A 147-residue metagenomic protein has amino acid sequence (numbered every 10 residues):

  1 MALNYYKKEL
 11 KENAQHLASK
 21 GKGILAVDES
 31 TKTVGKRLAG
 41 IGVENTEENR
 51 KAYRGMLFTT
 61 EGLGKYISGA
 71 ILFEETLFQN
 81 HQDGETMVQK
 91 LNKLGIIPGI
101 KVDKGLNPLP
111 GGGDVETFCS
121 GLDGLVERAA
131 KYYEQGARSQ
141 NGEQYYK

Functional and structural regions predicted by a protein language model:
M1-Q135: Alpha/beta catalytic barrel-like cores
R138: Residue-level detector of anion-binding/catalytic polar loops
N141-K147: Membrane translocator/pore-forming domains, dominated by Gram-negative outer-membrane beta-barrels
